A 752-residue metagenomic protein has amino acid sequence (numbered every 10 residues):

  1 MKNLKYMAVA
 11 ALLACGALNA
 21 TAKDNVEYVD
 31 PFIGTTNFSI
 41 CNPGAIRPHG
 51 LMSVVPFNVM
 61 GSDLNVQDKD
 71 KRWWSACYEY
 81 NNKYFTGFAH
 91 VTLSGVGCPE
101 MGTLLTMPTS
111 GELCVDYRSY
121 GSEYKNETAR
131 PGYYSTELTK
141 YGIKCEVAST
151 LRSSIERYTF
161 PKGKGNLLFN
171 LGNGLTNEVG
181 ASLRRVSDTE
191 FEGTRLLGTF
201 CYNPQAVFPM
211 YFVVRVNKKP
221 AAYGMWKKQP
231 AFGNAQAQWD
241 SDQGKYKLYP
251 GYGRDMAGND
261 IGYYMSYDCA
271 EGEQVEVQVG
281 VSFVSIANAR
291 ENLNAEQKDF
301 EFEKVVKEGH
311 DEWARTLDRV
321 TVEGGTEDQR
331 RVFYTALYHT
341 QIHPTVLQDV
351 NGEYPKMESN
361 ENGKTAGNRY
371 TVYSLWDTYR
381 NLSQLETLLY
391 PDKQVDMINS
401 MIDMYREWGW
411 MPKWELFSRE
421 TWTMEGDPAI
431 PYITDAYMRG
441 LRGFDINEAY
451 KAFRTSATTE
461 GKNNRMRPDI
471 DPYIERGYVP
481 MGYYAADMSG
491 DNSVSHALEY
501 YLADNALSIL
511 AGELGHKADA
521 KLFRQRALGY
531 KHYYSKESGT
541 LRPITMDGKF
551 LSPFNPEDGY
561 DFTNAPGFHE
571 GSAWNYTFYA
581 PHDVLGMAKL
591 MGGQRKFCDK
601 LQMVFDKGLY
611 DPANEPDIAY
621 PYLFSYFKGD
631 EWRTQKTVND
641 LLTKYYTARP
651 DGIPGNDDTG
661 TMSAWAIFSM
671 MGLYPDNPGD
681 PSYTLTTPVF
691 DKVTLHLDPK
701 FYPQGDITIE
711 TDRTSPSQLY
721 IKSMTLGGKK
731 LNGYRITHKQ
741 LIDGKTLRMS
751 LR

Functional and structural regions predicted by a protein language model:
M1-K23: Bacterial Sec-dependent N-terminal signal peptides
K23-S383, T387-P431, Y437-L498, A506 (+9 more regions): Accessory carbohydrate-recognition regions in carbohydrate-active enzymes
A503: ATP-dependent phospho-/nucleotidyl transfer catalytic cores
D676, Y702-T708: Flexible, glycine/threonine-enriched loop-and-boundary segments that flank and lead into catalytic domains of large
I707-P716: Short aromatic-glycine motifs in intrinsically disordered, low-complexity regions
